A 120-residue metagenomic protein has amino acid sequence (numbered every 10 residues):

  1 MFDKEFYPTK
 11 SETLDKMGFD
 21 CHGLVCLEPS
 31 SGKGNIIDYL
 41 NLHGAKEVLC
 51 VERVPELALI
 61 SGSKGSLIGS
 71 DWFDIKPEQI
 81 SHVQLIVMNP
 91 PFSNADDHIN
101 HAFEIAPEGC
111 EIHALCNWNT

Functional and structural regions predicted by a protein language model:
M1-T120: Class I S-adenosyl-L-methionine-dependent methyltransferase catalytic core
